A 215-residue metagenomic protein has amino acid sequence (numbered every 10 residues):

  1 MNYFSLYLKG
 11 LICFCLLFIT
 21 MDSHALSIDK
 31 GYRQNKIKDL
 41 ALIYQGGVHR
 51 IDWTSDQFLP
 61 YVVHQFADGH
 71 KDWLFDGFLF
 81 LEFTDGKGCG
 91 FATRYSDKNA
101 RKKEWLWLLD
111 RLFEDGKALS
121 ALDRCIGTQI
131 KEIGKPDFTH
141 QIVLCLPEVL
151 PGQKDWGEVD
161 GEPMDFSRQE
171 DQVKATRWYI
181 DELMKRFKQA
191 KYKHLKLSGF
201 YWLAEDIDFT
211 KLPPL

Functional and structural regions predicted by a protein language model:
M1-L11: Bacterial N-terminal signal peptides that target proteins for export
L26-K185: N-terminal catalytic cores of secreted or lumenal carbohydrate-active enzymes
F200: Conserved, mostly hydrophobic/aromatic
E205-L215: Glycoside hydrolase catalytic-domain groove-lining segments
